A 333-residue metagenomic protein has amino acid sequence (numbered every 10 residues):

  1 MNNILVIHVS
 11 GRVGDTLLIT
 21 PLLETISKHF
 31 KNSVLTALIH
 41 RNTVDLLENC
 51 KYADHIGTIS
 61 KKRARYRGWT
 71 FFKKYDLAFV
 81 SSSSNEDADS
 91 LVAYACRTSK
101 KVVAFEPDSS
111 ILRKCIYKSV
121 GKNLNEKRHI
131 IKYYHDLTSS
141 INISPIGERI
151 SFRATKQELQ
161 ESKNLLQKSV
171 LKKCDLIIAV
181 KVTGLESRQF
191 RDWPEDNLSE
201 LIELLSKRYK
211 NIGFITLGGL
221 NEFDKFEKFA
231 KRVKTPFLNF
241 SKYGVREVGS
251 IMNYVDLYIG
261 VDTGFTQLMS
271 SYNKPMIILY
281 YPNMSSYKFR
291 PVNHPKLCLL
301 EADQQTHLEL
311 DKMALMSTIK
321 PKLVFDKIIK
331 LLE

Functional and structural regions predicted by a protein language model:
M1-E333: Catalytic machinery of carbohydrate-active enzymes, primarily nucleotide-sugar-dependent glycosyltransferases
